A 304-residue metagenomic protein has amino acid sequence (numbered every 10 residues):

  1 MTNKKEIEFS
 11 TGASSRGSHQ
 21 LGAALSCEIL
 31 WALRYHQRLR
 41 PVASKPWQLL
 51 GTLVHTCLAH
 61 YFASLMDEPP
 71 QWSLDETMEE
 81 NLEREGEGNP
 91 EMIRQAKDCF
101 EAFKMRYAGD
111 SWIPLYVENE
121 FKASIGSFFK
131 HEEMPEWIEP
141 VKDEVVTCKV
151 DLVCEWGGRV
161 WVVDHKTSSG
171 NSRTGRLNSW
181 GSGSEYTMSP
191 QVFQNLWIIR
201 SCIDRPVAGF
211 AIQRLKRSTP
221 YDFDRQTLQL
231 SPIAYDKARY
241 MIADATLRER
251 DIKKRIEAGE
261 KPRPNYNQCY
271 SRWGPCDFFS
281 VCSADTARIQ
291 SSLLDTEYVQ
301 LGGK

Functional and structural regions predicted by a protein language model:
N3-L21, N265: Short acidic, Pro/Gly- and aromatic-enriched capping/linker segments at domain boundaries
E6-A13, E28-P41, M78-E83, V162 (+2 more regions): Short amphipathic alpha-helical segments and their helix-coil junctions
H19, P41-L50, E185, R263-S271: Structural motif
L21-M66, I93, E118-N119, P275-F278: Nuclease catalytic cores
Q37, K166-S169, R214, T227: A short beta-strand motif that forms part of the nucleic acid-binding face of small beta-barrel RNA-binding folds
T56-M134: A non-catalytic, helix-rich entry segment at domain boundaries
E118-F193, I199-C202: Non-catalytic protein-protein interaction segments used by genome-maintenance enzymes to assemble and couple activities
K130-P135, K142, S184-Y186, Q194-K304: Metal-dependent nuclease catalytic regions and adjoining charged, substrate-binding loops involved in nucleic-acid end
